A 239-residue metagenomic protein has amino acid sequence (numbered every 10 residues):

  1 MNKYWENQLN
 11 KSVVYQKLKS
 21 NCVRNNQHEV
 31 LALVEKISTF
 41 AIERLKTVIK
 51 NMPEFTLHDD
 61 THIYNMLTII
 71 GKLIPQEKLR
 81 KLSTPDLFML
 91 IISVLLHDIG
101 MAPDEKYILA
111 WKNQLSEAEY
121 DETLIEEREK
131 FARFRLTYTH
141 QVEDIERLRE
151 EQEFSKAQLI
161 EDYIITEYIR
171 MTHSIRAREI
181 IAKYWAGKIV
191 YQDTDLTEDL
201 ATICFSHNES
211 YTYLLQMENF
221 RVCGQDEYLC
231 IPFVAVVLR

Functional and structural regions predicted by a protein language model:
M1-S38, Q225-I231, R239: C-terminal effector/catalytic modules and regulatory tails appended to multi-domain proteins
N2, T47-K50, H58, M101 (+1 more regions): Catalytic phosphate-handling regions of large nucleic-acid enzymes and associated NTPases
K19-E29, L45-K50, A132-R135: Short, mixed-charge, low-aromatic patches
F40-N65, I160-I164: Active-site flanking loop/helix segments enriched in acidic
M52-P53, I74-K78: Short, hydrophobic transmembrane alpha-helix segments
F55-I69, I169-A177: Phosphate/oxyanion-binding active-site loops and adjacent basic polyanion-contact surfaces
T68-G71, A182: Alpha-helical repeat scaffolds in large eukaryotic proteins
R80-R239: Divalent metal-dependent catalytic cores for phosphoryl transfer on phosphate-bearing substrates
